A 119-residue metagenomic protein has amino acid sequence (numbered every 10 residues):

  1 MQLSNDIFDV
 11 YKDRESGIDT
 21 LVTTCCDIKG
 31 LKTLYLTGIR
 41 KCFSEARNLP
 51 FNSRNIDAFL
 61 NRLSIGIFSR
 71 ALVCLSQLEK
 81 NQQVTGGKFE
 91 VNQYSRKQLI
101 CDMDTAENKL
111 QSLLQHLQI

Functional and structural regions predicted by a protein language model:
M1-D13: Active-site alpha-helical segments that house and flank conserved acidic catalytic motifs for diphosphate chemistry
Q2, L34-T37, A58: Generic recognition of stable, solvent-exposed alpha-helical segments in well-folded globular domains
V10-C25, Q82-G86, V91: Active/binding-pocket-proximal capping segment
R14-P50: Divalent-cation-assisted or electrostatically stabilized phosphate/pyrophosphate-binding catalytic cores
L21-V22, C42, F59, L63 (+2 more regions): Generic structural signal of hydrophobic/aromatic residues within well-ordered alpha-helices of folded domains
A46-L63: Transmembrane helix-loop-helix
G66-I119: Acidic, carboxylate-rich catalytic segments that either coordinate divalent cations
